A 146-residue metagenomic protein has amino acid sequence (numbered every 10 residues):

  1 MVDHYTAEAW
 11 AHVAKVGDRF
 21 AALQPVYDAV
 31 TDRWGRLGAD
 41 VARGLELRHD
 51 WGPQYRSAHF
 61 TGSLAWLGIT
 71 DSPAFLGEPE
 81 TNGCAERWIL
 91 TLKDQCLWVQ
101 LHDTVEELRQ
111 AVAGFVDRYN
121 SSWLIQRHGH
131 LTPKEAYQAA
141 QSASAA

Functional and structural regions predicted by a protein language model:
M1-A146: Charged DNA-binding/catalytic regions of mobile-element recombinases
